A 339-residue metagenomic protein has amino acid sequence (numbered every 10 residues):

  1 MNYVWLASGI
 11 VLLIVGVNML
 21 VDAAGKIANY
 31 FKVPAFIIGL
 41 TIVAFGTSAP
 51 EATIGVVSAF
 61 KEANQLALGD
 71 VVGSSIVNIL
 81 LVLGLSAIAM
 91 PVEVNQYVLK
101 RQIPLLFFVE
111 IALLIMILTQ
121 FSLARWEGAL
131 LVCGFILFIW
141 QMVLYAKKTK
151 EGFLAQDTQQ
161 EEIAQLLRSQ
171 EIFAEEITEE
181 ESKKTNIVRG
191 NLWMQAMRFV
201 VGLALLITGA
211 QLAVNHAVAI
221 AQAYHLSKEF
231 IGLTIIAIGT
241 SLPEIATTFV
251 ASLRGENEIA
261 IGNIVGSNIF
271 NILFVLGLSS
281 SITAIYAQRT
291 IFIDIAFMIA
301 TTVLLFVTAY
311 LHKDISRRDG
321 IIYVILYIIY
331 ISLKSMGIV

Functional and structural regions predicted by a protein language model:
M1-V339: Hydrophobic alpha-helical segments, chiefly the membrane-spanning helices and signal/signal-anchor peptides
